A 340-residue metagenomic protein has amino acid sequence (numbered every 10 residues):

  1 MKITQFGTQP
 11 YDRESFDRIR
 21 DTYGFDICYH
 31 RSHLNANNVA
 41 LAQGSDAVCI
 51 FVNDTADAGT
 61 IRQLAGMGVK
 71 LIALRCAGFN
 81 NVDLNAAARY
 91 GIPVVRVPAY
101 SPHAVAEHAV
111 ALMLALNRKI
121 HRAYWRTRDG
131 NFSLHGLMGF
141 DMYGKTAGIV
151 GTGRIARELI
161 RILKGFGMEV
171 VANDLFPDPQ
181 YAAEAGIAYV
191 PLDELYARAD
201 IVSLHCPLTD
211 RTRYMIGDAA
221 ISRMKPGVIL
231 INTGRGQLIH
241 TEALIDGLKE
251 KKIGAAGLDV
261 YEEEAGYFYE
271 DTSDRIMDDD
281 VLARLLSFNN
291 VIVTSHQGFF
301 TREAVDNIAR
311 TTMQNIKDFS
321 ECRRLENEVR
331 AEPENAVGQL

Functional and structural regions predicted by a protein language model:
M1-V95, G217: An N-terminal-biased, well-structured beta-alpha scaffold segment characteristic of Rossmann-like dinucleotide-binding
A40-L41, E194-L195, A220, R284-L285: Structural alpha-helical scaffold elements that stabilize or flank donor/cofactor-binding regions in carbohydrate
V52-N53, D200, C206-L208, G234-R235 (+1 more regions): Short glycine-/small-residue-rich Rossmann-like dinucleotide-binding loops
G66-L71, Y90-I92, M168, P226-V228 (+1 more regions): A short helix->loop->beta-strand "cap" motif at the edges of active sites that frequently abuts
Y90-I92, P98-T146, E158-R161, G165: Phosphate-binding beta-alpha-beta segment of Rossmann-like dinucleotide-binding domains, i.e., the NAD(P)
H135-P226: Rossmann-like dinucleotide/phosphate-binding beta-alpha-beta segment
G227, G236-L340: Rossmann-like dinucleotide-binding domain for NAD(H)/NADP(H)
I231: Glycine-rich nucleotide-phosphate-binding loops and adjacent flexible coil segments
